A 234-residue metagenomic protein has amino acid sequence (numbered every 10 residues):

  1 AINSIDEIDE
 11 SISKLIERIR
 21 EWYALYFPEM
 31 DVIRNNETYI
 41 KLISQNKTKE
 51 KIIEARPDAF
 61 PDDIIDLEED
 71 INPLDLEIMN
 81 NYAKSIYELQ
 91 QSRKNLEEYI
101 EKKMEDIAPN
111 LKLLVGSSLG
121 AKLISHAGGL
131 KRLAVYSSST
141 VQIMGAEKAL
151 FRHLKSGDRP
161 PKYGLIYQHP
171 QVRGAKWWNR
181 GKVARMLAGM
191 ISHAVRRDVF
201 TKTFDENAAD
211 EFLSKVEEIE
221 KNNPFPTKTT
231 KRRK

Functional and structural regions predicted by a protein language model:
A1-E88: Long, charge-rich intrinsically disordered scaffolds of nucleic-acid metabolism proteins
I5, D9, I86, L113 (+3 more regions): Hydrophobic alpha-helical scaffolding
E10-K14, E21, L25-V32, N95 (+2 more regions): Intrinsically disordered or highly flexible coil/loop and linker segments, enriched in small and charged/polar residues
I64-S118: Helix-hairpin-helix/helix-loop-helix acidic hairpins
E101, E105-V141: Basic (Lys/Arg-enriched) interaction patch that binds polyanionic ligands
S125-D198: Phosphate-backbone recognition surface of nucleic-acid-processing proteins
V172-G181, R185, H193-K234: Low-complexity, acidic/Ser/Thr- and charged residue-rich accessory regions of DNA metabolism proteins
